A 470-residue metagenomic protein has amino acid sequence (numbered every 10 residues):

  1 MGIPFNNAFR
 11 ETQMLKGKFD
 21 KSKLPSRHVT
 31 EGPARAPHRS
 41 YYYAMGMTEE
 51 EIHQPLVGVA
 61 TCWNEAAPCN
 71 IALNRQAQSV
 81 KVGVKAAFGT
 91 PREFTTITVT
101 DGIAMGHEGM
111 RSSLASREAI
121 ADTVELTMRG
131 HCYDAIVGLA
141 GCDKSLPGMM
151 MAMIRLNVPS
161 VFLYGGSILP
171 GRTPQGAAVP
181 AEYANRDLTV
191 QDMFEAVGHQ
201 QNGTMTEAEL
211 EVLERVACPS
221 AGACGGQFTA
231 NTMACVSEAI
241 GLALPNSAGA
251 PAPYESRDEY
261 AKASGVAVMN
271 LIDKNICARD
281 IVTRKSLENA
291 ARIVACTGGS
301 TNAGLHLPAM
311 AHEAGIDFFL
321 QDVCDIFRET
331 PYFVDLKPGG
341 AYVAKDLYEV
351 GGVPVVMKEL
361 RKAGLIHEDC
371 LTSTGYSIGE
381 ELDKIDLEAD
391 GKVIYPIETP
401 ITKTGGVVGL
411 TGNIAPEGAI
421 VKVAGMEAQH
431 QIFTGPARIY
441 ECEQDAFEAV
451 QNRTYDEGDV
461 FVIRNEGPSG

Functional and structural regions predicted by a protein language model:
G2-Q13: Short, Lys/Arg-enriched N-terminal segments with co-localized hydrophobic residues within the first ~10-30 amino acids
F9-R10, A121, E195: Low-complexity, compositionally biased segments
L15-E65, C69-I71, Q78-T95, G102-I103 (+4 more regions): Catalytic or ion-coupling anion/metal-binding cores of large enzyme and transporter domains
S113-D122: Glycine-rich, highly charged phosphate/nucleotide-binding loops
A119-I120, G141-S145, K285: Short, glycine/acidic-rich beta->alpha junctions
M128-M149, V161-Y164: A short, small-residue-rich loop immediately preceding and capping a beta-strand
